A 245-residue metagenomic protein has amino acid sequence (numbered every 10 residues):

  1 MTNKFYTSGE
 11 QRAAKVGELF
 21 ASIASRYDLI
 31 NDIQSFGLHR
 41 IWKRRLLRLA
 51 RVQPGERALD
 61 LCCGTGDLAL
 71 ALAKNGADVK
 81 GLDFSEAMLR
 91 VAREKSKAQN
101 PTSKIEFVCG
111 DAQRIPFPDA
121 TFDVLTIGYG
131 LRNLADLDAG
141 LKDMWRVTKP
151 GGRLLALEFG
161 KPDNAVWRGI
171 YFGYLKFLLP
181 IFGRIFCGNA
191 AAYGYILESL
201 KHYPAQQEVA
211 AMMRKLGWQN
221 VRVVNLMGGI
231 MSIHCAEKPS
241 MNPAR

Functional and structural regions predicted by a protein language model:
M1-E18: N-terminal auxiliary segments of SAM/dcSAM-dependent transferases
A14-K15, L157-M212, L216, R222: C-terminal alpha-helical "lid/dimerization" subdomain adjacent to the S-adenosyl-L-methionine
R26-L29, S35-E56, A71: Conserved alpha-helix/loop element of class I SAM-dependent methyltransferases that forms part of the SAM/SAH-binding
Y27, L125-T126: Hydrophobic beta-strand segment of the Class I
R57-R114: Class I SAM-dependent methyltransferase SAM/SAH-binding core
Q113-V124: A short acidic, Gly/Pro-enriched loop at the edge of an enzyme's catalytic core that lines a small-molecule cofactor
D138-R153: A short glycine-rich, Lys/Arg-flanked "PGG" loop and its adjoining helix->strand segment in the class I
Q219-R245: Core SAM-dependent methyltransferase catalytic element
